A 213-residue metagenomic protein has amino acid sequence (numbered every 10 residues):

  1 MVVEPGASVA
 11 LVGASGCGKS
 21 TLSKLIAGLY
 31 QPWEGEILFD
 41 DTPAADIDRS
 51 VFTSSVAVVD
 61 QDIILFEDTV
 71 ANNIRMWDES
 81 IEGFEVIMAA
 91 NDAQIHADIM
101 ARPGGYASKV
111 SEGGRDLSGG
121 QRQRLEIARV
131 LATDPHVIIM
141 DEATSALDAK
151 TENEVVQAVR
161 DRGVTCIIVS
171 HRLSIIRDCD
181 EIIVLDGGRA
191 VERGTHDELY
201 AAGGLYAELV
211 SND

Functional and structural regions predicted by a protein language model:
L11: Hydrophobic anchor at the beta1->P-loop junction of P-loop NTPases
S15, T21-K24, S54-V58, D62 (+3 more regions): ABC-family ATPase nucleotide-binding domain "signature/switch" substructure
A27: Helix-to-loop junction immediately C-terminal to a conserved catalytic motif
Y30-L38, S80-V86, D178-C179, R193: Conserved post-Walker A/P-loop segment of ABC ATPase nucleotide-binding domains
G35-T42, F52: Conserved ABC transporter NBD signature motif
F84-A101, G105: Conserved ABC ATPase "signature" region
A201-D213: C-terminal boundary and immediately downstream tail of ABC-type ATPase nucleotide-binding domains
